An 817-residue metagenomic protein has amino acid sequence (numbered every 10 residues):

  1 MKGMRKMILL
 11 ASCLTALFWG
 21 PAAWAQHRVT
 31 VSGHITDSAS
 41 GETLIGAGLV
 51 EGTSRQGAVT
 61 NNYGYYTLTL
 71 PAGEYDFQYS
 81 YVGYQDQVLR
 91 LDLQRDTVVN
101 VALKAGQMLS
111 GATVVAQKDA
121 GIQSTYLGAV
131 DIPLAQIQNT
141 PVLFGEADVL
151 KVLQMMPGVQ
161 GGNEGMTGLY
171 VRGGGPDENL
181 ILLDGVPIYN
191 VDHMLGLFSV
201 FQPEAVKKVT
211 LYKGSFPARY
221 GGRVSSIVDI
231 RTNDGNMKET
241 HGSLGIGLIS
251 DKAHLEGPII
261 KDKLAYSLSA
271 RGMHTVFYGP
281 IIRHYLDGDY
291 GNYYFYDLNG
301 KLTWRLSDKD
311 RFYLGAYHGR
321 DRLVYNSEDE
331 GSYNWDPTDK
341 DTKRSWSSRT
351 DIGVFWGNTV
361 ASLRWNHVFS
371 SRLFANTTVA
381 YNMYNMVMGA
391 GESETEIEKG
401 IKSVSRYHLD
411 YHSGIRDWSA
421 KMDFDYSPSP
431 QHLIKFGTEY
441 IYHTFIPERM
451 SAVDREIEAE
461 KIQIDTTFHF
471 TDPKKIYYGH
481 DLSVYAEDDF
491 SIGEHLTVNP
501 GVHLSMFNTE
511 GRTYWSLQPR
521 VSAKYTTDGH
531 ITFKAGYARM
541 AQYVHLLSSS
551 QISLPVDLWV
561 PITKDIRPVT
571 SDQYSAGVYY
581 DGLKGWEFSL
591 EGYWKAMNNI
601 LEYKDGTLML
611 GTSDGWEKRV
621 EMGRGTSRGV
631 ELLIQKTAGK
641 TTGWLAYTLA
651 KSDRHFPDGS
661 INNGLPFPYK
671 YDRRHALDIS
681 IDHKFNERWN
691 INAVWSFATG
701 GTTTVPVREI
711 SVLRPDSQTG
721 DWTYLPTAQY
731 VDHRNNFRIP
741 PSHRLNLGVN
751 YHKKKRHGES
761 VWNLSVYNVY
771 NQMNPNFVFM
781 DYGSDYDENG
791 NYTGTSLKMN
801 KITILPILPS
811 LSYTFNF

Functional and structural regions predicted by a protein language model:
W24-G111, H495: Periplasm-facing N-terminal accessory domains of Gram-negative outer-membrane beta-barrel systems
Q85, V115-N179, L183-F216, N233-D234: Periplasmic N-terminal accessory/gating domains of Gram-negative outer-membrane beta-barrel systems
L180, K208-R219, S225-N233, T240-D289 (+3 more regions): Predominantly transmembrane beta-strands of Gram-negative outer membrane beta-barrel pores used for transport
T303-D321, D351-E510, T526, S589 (+2 more regions): Face-selective signature of the C-terminal outer-membrane beta-barrel domain
E328-D329, N385, G529-Y574, W594-E617 (+2 more regions): Surface-exposed extracellular loop regions of Gram-negative outer-membrane beta-barrel proteins, predominantly
H408, D417-K421, P473, Y477 (+6 more regions): Outer membrane beta-barrel strand-and-loop segments of large Gram-negative receptors, especially TonB-dependent
W594-A596, K618-V705: Gram-negative outer-membrane beta-barrel transporters
R688, F697-L725, P740-R744, N750-F817: C-terminal beta-signal and adjacent terminal beta-strands/loops of Gram-negative outer-membrane beta-barrel proteins
